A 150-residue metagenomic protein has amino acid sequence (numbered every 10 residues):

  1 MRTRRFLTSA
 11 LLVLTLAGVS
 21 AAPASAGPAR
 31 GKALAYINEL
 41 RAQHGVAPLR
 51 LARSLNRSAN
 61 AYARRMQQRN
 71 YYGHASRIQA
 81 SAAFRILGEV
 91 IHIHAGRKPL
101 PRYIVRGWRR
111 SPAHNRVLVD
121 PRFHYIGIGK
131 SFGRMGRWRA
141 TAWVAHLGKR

Functional and structural regions predicted by a protein language model:
M1-A10: Bacterial N-terminal signal peptides that target proteins for export
L16-A24: C-terminal segment of classical bacterial N-terminal signal peptides
S25-P28, A42-L51, G88-K98, R102-V105 (+1 more regions): Second-shell loop/turn segments in exported
G27-Q68: A short alpha-helix/helix-coil micro-patch that ends at or immediately precedes a cysteine
R57-L100, L118-D120: Short, surface-exposed glycine/acidic/tryptophan-bearing loops
R97-R150: Disulfide-stabilized extracellular recognition modules
